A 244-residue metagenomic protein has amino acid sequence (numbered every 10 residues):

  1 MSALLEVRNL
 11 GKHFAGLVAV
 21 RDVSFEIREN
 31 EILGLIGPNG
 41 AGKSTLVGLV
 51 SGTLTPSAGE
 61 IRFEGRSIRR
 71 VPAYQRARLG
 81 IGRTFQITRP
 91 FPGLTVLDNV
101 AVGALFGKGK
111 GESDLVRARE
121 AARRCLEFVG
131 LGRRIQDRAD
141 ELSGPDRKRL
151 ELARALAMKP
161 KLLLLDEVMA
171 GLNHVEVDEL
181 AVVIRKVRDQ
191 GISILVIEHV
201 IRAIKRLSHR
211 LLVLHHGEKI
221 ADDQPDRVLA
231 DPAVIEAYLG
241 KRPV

Functional and structural regions predicted by a protein language model:
S2-V244: Glycine-rich phosphate-binding loops of nucleotide-dependent enzymes
